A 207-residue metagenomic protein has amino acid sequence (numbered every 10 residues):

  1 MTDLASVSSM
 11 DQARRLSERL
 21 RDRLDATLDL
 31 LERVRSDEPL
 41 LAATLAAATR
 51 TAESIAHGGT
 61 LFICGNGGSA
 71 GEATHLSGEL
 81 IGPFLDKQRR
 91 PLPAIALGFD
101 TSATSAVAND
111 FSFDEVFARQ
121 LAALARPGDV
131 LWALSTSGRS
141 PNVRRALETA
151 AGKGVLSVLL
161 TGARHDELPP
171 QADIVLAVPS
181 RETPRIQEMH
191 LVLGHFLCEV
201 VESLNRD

Functional and structural regions predicted by a protein language model:
M1-P39: Generic N-terminal amphipathic, Lys/Arg-enriched alpha-helix
R35-H57: A short, well-structured juxtamembrane/interface segment
T49-A125: Glycine-rich, small/polar surface segments that engage phosphate groups of diverse ligands
G98, S135, T161, L176-P184: Short beta->alpha connector loops at strand-helix junctions that form conserved, small/polar/Pro-enriched
A123, I186-D207: A charged, well-structured terminal subsegment
L131, S157, V175-L176: Short, well-ordered beta-strand core segments
S137-P141: Beta-rich strand-turn-strand
L160-A172: Short, glycine/polar-rich helix-capping loops at beta-to-alpha or helix-loop-helix junctions that flank or form
